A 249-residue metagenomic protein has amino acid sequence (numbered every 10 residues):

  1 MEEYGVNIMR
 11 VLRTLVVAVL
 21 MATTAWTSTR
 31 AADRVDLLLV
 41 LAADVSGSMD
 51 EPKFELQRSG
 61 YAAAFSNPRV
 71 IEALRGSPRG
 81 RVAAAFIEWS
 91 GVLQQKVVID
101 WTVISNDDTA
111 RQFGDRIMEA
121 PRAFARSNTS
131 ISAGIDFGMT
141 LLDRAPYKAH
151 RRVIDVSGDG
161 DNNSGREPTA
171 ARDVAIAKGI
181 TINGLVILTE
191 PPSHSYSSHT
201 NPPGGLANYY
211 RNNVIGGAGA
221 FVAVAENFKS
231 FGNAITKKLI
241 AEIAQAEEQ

Functional and structural regions predicted by a protein language model:
I8-R10, T23-F54, R144, I176: Acidic, polar low-complexity linker/tail segments
T14-T24: Bacterial N-terminal signal peptides
D33-V98, G134, G138, V153-S157: Von Willebrand factor
A42-P52, A84, D100, I117-N128 (+3 more regions): Second-shell loop/turn segments in exported
G80-I117, S197-P203, A207-R211: Short beta-strand-loop
K96, D108-R152, V186-Y196, P202 (+1 more regions): Von Willebrand factor
D161-Y209: VWA/integrin I-like adhesion module and closely mimicked acidic/polar interface patches used
V222-Q249: C-terminal "exit" segments of structured domains
